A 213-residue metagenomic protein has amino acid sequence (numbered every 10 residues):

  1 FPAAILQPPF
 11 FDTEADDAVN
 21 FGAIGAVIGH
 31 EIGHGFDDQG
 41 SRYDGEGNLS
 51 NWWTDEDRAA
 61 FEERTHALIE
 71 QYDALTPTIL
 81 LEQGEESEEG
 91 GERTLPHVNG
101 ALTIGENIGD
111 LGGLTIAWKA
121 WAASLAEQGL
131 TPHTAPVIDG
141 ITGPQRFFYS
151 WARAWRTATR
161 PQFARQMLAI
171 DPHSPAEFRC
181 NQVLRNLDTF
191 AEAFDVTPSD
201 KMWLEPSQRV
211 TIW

Functional and structural regions predicted by a protein language model:
P2-G25, G35-W213: Zinc-dependent metallohydrolase catalytic domains
